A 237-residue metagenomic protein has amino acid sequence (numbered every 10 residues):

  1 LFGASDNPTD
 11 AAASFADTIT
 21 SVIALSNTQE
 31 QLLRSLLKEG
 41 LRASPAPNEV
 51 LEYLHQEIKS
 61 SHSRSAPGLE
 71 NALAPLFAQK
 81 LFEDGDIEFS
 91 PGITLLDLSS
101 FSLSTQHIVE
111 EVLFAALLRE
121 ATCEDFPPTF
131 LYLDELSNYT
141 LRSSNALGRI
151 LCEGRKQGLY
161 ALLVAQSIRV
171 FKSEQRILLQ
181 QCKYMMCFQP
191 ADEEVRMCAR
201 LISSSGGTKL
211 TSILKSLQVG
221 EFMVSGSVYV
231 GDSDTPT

Functional and structural regions predicted by a protein language model:
L1-L159, L163, K172-Q175, K215-D232: P-loop NTPase motor domains
Y160-A165, M185-Q189: Short hydrophobic alpha-helical runs that function as membrane-insertion/retention elements
I168-R169: Conserved beta-strand edge residues that scaffold enzyme active sites
E174-T237: P-loop NTPase motor core of the ASCE superfamily
